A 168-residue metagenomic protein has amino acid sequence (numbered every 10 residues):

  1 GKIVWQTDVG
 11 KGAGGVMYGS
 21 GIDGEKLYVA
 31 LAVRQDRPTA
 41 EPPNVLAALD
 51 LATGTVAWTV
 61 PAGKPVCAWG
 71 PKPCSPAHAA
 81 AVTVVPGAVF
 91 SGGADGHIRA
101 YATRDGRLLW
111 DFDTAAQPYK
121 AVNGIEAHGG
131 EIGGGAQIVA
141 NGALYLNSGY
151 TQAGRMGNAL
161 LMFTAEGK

Functional and structural regions predicted by a protein language model:
G1-M17, G21-H78, T83-G134, I138-K168: Extracytoplasmic/lumenal domain signature
